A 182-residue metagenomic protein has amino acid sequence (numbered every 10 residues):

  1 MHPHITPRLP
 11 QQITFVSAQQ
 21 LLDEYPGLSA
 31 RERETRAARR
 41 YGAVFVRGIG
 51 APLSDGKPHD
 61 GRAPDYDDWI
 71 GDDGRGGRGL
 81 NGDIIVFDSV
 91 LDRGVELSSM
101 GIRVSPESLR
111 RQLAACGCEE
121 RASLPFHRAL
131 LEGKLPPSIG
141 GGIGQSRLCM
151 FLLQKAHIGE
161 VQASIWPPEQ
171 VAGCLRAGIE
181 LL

Functional and structural regions predicted by a protein language model:
M1-L182: Structured aminoacyl-transfer and RNA-binding surfaces used for tRNA recognition/handling in the translation apparatus
